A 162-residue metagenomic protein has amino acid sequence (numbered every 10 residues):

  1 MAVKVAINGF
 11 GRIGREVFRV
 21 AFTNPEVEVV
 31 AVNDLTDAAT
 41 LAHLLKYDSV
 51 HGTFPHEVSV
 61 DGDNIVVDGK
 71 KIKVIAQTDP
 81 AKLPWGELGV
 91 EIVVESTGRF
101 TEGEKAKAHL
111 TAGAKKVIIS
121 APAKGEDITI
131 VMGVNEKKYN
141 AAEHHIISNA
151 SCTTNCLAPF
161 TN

Functional and structural regions predicted by a protein language model:
M1-N162: N-terminal Rossmann-like NAD(P) cofactor-binding subdomain of oxidoreductases, focused on the glycine-rich
